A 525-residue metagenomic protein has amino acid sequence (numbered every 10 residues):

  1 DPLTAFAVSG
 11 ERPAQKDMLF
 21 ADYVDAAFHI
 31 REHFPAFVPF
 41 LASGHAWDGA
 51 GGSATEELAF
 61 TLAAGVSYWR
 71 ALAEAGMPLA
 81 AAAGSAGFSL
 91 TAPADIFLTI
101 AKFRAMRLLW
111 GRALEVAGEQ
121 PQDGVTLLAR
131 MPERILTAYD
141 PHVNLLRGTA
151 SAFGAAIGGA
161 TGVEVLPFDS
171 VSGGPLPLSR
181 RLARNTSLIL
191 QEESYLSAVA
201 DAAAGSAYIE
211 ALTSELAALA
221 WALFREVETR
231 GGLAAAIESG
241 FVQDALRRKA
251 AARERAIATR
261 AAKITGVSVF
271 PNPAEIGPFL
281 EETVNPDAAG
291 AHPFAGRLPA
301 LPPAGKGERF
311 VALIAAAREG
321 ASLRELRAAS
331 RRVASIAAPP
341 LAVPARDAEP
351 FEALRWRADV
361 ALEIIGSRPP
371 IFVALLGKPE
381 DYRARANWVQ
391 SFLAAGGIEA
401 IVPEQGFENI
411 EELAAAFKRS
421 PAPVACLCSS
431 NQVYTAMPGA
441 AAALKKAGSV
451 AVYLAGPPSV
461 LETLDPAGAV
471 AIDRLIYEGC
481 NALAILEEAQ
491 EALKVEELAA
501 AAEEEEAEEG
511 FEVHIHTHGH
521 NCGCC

Functional and structural regions predicted by a protein language model:
D1-D95, A117-L128, A156, G162-L166 (+12 more regions): Catalytic alpha/beta active-site cores
S9-F28, P141-L146, I209, A217-F241 (+4 more regions): Phosphate/diphosphate-binding loops
A36-W69, L146-F224: Mobile "lid/hinge" segments at catalytic clefts and subdomain interfaces of large enzymes
G52-L58, P93-A105, P132-L146, G173-A183 (+7 more regions): Short glycine/threonine-rich loop-to-helix capping motif typified by GTGT followed within a few residues by an Asp-Pro
G65, A86-A183: Glycine-rich anion/phosphate-binding loop at the beta-strand->alpha-helix junction
A105, G111-G118, A150-I157, T161-V165 (+11 more regions): Hydrophobic alpha-helix feature that most strongly marks membrane-spanning transmembrane helices and their immediate
R181-F372, P379-A384, S391-E399, Q405: Catalytic-core signal marking the mid-to-C-terminal active-site face
A507-C525: Histidine-centered metal-binding segments
